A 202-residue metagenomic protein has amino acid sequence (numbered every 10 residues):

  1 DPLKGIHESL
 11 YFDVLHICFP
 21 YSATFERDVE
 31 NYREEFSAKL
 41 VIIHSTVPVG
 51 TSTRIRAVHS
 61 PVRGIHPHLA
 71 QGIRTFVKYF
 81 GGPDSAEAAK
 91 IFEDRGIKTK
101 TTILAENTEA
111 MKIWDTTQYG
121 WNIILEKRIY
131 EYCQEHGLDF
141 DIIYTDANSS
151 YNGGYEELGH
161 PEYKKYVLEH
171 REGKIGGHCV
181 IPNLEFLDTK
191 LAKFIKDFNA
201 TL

Functional and structural regions predicted by a protein language model:
D1-G5, V58-V62, T102-E106, D146 (+1 more regions): Conserved beta-strand termini and adjacent loop/short-helix elements that scaffold enzyme active sites in alpha/beta
P2-L40, V49: Rossmann-like NAD(P)-binding element
E8, A70-I73, V167-E172: Solvent-exposed alpha-helices and their adjacent loops that cap or buttress functional pockets in soluble metabolic
Y11, A70-G72, P83, I129-H136: N-terminal ligand-binding/catalytic initiation module
V14, L40, R56, V77-K78 (+4 more regions): Structural motif
D28, L40-E109, L187: Rossmann-fold dinucleotide-binding core
E109, G120, I124-L202: Interdomain hinge/lid region at the active-site interface of Rossmann-like NAD(P)-dependent oxidoreductases
